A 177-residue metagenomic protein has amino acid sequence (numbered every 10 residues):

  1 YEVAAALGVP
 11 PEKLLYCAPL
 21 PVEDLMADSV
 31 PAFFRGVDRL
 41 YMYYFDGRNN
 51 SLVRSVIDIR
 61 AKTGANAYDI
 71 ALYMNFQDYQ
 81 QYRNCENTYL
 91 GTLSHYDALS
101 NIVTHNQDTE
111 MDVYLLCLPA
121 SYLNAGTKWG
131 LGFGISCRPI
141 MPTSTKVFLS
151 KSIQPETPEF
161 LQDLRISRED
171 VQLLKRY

Functional and structural regions predicted by a protein language model:
Y1-K13: DNA major-groove recognition helix of helix-turn-helix/homeodomain DNA-binding modules
A5, T88, W129-L131: Generic detector of intrinsically disordered, low-complexity, polar/charged segments
E12, L40-M42, V147: Hydrophobic transmembrane signal anchors and adjacent membrane-proximal interface regions, especially in viral
Y16-C17: Phosphate-coordinating loops and pocket residues in cytosolic domains that bind phosphorylated ligands
L20-L90: Helix-turn-helix/homeodomain-like alpha-helical modules used for DNA recognition and transcription-factor dimerization
S94-Y177: C-terminal regulatory/effector modules of DNA-binding transcriptional regulators
